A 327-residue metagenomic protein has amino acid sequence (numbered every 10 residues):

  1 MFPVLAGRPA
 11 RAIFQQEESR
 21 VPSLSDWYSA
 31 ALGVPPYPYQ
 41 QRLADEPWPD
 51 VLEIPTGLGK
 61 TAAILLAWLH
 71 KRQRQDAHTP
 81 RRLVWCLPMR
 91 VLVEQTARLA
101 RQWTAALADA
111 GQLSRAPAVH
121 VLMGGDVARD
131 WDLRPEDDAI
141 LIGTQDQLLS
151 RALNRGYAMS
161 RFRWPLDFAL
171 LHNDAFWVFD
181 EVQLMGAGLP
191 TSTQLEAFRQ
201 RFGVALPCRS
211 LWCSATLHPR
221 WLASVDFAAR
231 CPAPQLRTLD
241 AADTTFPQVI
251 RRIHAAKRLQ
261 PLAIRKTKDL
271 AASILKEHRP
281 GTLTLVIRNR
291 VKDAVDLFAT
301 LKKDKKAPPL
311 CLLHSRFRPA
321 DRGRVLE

Functional and structural regions predicted by a protein language model:
M1-E327: N-terminal helicase ATP-binding lobe
